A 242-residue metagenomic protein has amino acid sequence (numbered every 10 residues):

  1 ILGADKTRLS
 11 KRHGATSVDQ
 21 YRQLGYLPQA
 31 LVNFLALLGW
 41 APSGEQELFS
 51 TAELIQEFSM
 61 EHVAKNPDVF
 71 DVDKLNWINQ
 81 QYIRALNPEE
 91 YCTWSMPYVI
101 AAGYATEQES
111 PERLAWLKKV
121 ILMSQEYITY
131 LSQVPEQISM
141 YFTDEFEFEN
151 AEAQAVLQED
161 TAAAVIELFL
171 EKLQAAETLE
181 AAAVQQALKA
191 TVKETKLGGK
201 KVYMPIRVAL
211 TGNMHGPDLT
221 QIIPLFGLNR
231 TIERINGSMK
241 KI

Functional and structural regions predicted by a protein language model:
I1-I83, M96, P205-L210, M214 (+1 more regions): Alpha-helical recognition segments enriched in aromatics with Gly/Pro capping that present substrate-recognition
T7, L54-V63, A102, F148-A153 (+2 more regions): Short, mixed-charge aromatic SLiMs
H13-T16, Y26-N33, F49-E53, F70-D73 (+9 more regions): Generic recognition of stable, solvent-exposed alpha-helical segments in well-folded globular domains
Q23, P67, R113-W116, V120 (+3 more regions): Secondary-structure capping and boundary motifs in well-ordered enzyme cores
F34-L35, I78-N79, I121-I128, L188 (+2 more regions): Short alpha-helical scaffolding segments that buttress acidic/His motifs in well-ordered protein cores
P88-T195: Small-residue-rich helix-loop
A181-I242: Charged substrate- and nucleic-acid-binding regions of tRNA-handling and nucleotidyl-transfer enzymes, centered on
